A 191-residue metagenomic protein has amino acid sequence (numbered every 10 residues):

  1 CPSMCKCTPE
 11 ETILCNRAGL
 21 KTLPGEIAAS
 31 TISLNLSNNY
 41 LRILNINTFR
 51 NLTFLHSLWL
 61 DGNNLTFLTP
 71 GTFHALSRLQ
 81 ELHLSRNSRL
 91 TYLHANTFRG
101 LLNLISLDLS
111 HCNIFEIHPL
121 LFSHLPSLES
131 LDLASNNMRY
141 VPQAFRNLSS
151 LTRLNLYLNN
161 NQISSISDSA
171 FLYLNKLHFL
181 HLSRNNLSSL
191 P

Functional and structural regions predicted by a protein language model:
C1-E11: Extracellular/luminal ectodomains of metazoan preproproteins built from arrays of small disulfide-bonded modules
P9-I46, L52-H56: LRR N-terminal entry segment and analogous cap-like coil->beta motifs
I13, L34-L36, L55-L60, L79-L84 (+4 more regions): Conserved hydrophobic beta-strand positions in leucine-rich repeat
A18, N39, N63, N87-S88 (+4 more regions): Consensus "Asn ladder" position of solenoid repeat domains
K21, R42, T66, L90-T91 (+5 more regions): Leucine-rich repeat
E26, N47, G71, N96 (+5 more regions): Tandem-repeat architecture and repeat-register "anchor" residues
I27-S30, R50-F54, H74-L79, N87 (+4 more regions): Leucine-rich repeat
